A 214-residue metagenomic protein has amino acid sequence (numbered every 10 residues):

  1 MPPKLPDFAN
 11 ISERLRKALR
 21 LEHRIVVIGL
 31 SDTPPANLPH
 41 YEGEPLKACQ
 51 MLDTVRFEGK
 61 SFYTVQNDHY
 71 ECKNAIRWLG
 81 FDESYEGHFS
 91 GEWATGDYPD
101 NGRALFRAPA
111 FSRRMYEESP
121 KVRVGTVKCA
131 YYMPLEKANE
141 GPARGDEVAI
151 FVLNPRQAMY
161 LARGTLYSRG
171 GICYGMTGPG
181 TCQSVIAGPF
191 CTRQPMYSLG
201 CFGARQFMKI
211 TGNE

Functional and structural regions predicted by a protein language model:
P3-E214: Acidic, serine/proline-rich low-complexity intrinsically disordered regions
